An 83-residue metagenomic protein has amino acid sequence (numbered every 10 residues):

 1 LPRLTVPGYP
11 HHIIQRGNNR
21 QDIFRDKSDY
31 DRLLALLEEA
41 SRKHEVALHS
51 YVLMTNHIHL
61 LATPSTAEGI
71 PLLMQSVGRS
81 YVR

Functional and structural regions predicted by a protein language model:
L1-R83: Short catalytic/metal-binding and nucleic-acid-binding patches
